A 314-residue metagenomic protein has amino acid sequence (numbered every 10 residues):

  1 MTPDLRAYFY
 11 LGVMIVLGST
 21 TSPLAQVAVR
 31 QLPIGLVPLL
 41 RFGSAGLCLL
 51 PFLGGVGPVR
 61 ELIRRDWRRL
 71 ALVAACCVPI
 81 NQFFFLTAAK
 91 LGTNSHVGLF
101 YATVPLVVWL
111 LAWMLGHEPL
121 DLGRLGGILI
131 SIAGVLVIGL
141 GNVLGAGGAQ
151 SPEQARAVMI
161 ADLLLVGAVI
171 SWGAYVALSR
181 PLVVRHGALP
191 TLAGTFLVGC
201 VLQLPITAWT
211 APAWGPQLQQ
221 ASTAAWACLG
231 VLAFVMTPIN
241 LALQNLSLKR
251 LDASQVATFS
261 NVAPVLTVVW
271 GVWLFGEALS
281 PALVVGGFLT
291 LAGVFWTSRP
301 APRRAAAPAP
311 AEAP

Functional and structural regions predicted by a protein language model:
M1-L39, A75, A149-P181, L202-P205 (+1 more regions): Glycine-/small-residue-enriched transmembrane alpha-helix faces in small-molecule transporters and effluxers
R6, Q31-I80, V107-A112, I170-L178 (+4 more regions): Transmembrane alpha-helices of multi-pass small-molecule transport proteins
L11-G12, R65-V73, L120-A133, H186-G194: Cytoplasmic-side transmembrane-helix entry/capping segments in multi-pass membrane proteins
V16-S22, P51-Y101, V137, L232-L251: Specific transmembrane alpha-helical segments of multi-pass solute transporters/efflux pumps, especially DMT/EamA
P23-Q31, T87-K90, G139-A157, A208-A224 (+2 more regions): Membrane-interface helix termini and inter-helical loops of multi-pass transporters
L36-L47, F85-R124, I128, A168 (+1 more regions): Specific alpha-helical transmembrane segments that line the substrate/conduction pathway and gating interfaces
P38-L40, Q82, S95-T103, V176-V201 (+2 more regions): Helix-helix packing/entry segments at the starts of transmembrane helices
L49, A71, L111, L120-A149 (+3 more regions): Hydrophobic transmembrane alpha-helices of multi-pass small-molecule transport proteins
